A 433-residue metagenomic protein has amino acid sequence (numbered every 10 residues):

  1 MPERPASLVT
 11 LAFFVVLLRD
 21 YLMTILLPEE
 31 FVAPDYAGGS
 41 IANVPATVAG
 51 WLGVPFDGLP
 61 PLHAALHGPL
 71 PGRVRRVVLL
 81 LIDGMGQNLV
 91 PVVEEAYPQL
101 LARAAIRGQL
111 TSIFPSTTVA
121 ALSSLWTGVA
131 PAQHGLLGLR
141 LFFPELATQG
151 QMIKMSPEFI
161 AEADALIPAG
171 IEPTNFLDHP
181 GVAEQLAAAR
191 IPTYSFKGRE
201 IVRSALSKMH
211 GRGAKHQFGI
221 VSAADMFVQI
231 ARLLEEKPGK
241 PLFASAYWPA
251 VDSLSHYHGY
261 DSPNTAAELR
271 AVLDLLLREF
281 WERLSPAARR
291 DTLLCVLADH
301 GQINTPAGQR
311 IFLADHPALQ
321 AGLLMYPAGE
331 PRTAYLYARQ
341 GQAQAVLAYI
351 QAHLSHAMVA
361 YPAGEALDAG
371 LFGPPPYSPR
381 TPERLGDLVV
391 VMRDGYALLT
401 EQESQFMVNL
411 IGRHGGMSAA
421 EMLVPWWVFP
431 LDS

Functional and structural regions predicted by a protein language model:
M1-E3, L18: Short, intrinsically disordered low-complexity segments
E3-A6, T10-A12: Targeting/processing segments of secretory and organellar proteins
L11-S433: Feature captures the catalytic ectodomains and active-site-proximal regions of enzymes that hydrolyze or transfer
